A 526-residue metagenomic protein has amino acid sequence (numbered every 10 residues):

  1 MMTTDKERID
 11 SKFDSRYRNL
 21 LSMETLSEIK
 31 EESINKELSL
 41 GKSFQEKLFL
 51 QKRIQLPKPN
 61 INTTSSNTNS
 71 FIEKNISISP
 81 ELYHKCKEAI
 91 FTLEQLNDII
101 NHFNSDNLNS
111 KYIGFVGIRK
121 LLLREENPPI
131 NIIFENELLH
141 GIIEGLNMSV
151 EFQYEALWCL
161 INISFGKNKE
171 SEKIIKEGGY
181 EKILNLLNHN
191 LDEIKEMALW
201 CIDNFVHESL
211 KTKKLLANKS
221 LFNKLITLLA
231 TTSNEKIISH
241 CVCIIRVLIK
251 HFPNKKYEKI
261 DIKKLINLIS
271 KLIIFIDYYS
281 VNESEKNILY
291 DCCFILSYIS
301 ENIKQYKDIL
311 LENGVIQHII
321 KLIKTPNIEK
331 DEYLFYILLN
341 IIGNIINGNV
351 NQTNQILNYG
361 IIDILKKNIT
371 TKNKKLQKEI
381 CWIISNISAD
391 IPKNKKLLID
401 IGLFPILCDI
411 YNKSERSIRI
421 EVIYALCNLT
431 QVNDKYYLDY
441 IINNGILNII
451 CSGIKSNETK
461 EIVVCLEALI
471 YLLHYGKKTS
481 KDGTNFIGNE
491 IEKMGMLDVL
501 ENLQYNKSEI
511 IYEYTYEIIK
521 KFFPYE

Functional and structural regions predicted by a protein language model:
M1-D98, Y112, V116-L121, G483 (+2 more regions): Intrinsically disordered, low-complexity regulatory regions of large eukaryotic scaffold/signaling proteins
H84-T92, N109-I113, L121-H140, Q153-Y154 (+9 more regions): Elongated alpha-helical scaffolds that mediate protein-protein interactions in large eukaryotic proteins, primarily
D98-I100, G141-I143, K182-L184, K224-I226 (+6 more regions): Buried hydrophobic core positions in alpha-solenoid tandem helical repeats
D106-R119, M148-S164, N190-H207, N218 (+8 more regions): Alpha-helical solenoid repeats of the armadillo/HEAT superfamily in eukaryotic scaffolding/adaptor proteins
I113, E137, E155, K182 (+18 more regions): Charged catalytic carboxylate motif
P128-P129, H140, S149-F152, E170 (+25 more regions): Alpha-solenoid repeat scaffolds
K167, L186, E379, I387 (+4 more regions): Internal alpha-helical scaffold/solenoid segments in large eukaryotic proteins
